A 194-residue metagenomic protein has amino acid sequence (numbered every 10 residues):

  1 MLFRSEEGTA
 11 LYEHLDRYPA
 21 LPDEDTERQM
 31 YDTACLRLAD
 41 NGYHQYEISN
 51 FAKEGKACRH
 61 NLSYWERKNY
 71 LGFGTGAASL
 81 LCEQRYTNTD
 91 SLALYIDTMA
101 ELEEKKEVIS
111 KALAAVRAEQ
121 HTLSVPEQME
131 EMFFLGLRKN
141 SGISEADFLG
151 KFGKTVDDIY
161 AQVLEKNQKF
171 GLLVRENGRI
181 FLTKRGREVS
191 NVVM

Functional and structural regions predicted by a protein language model:
M1-K154: C-terminal scaffold of the Radical SAM
I48, I159, N177-G178: Residue-level detector of family-conserved "landmark" positions at structurally sensitive sites
G153-Q168: Short amphipathic alpha-helical interaction segments
Q168, K184-R185: Long, charged, low-complexity, helical-prone intrinsically disordered regions
Q168-G178: A short, conserved structural fragment
R179-T183: Minor-groove-contacting beta-hairpin "wing" of winged helix-turn-helix DNA-binding domains
R185-M194: Short, amphipathic alpha-helical interaction segments positioned at domain boundaries
